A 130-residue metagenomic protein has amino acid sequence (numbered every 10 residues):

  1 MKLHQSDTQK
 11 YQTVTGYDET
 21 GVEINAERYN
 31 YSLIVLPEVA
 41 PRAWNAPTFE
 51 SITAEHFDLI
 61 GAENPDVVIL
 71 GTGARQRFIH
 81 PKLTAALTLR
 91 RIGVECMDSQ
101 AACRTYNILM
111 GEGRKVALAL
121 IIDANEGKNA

Functional and structural regions predicted by a protein language model:
M1-I52, G111-A130: Non-catalytic interface/targeting segments
Y11-T13, E38, P47, G61 (+3 more regions): A generic structural signal for ordered alpha-helices
I52-G61: A short, acidic, amphipathic alpha-helical segment used as a generic capping/interface helix at domain edges
A62-M97: Mid-chain, well-packed structural core segment of small domains
S99-R104: Short acidic loop-to-helix transition motifs that present clustered carboxylates
T105-M110: Conserved phosphate-binding catalytic cores of ATP/NTP-utilizing and phosphoryl-transfer enzymes
